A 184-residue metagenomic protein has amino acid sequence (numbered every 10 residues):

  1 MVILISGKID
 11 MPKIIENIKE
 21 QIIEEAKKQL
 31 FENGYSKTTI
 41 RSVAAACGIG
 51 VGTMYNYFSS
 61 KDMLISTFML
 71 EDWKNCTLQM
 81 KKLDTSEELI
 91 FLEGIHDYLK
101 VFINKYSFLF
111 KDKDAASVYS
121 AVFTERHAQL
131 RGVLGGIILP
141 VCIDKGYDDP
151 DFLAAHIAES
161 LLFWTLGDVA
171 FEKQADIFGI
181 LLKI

Functional and structural regions predicted by a protein language model:
M1-N33, I40-A46, M63: Basic, helix-initiating cap at the start of DNA-binding domains
S36-K37, Y57: Flexible coil/turn residues that form the inter-helical turn or adjacent wing/linker of helix-turn-helix
G48-F58: Short hydrophobic/aromatic patch on the recognition helix
L64-D72: Alpha-helical DNA-contacting segments of helix-turn-helix folds
T67, K81-N104, A154: Hydrophobic alpha-helical connector segments
H96-E125, A155, E159: Amphipathic alpha-helical segments used for helix-helix packing
Y119-A155: Amphipathic alpha-helical packing segments from all-alpha helical-bundle domains
D144-I184: Hydrophobic alpha-helical segments that form the core of small-molecule binding pockets and/or dimer interfaces
